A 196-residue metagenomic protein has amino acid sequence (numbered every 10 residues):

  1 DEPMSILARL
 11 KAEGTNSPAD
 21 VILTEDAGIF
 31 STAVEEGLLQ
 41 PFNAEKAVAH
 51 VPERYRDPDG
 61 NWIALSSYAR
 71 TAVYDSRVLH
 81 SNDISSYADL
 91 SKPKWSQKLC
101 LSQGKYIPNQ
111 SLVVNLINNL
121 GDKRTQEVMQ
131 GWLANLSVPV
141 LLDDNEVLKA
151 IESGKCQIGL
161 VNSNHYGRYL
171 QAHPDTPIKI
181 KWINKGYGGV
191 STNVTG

Functional and structural regions predicted by a protein language model:
D1, G186, N193-G196: Short, intrinsically disordered, charge-balanced linker/junction segments flanking boundaries in proteins
E2-A8, S17-K155, G188: Extracytoplasmic ligand-binding site segments that recognize negatively charged/polar headgroups
K11: Glycine-rich FAD cofactor-binding loop and adjacent beta-loop-alpha segment at the N-terminus of flavoprotein
T15-N16, S191-N193: Short glycine-enriched loop/turn motifs at secondary-structure junctions
G28-T32, Q157-P177: A ligand-binding cleft/hinge motif common to bilobed small-molecule-binding domains
G104, C156, N162-Y166, I183-G186: Histidine- and/or cysteine-centered catalytic micro-motif in compact active-site loops
V128, N162, V194-T195: Short amphipathic alpha-helical coupling segments at ligand-binding clamshell hinges and other catalytic/signaling
H173-G189: Flexible internal linker/loop segments at domain or repeat junctions
